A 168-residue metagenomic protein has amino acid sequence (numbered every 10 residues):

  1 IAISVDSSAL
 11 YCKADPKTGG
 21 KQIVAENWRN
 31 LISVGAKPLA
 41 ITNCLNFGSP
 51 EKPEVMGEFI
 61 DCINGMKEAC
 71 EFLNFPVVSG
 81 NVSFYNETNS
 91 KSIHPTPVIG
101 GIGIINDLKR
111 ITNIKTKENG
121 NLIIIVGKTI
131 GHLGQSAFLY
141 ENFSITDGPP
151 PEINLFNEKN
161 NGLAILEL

Functional and structural regions predicted by a protein language model:
I1-L168: Glycine/proline-enriched, intrinsically flexible loops and inter-domain linkers
